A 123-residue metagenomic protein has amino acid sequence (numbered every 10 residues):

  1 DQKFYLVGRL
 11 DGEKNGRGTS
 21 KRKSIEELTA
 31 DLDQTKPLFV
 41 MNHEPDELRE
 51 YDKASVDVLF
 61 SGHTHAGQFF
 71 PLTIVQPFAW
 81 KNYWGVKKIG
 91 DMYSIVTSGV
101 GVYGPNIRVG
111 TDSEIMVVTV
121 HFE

Functional and structural regions predicted by a protein language model:
D1-E123: Soluble catalytic domains of enzymes that build or remodel membrane lipids, polysaccharides, and related
